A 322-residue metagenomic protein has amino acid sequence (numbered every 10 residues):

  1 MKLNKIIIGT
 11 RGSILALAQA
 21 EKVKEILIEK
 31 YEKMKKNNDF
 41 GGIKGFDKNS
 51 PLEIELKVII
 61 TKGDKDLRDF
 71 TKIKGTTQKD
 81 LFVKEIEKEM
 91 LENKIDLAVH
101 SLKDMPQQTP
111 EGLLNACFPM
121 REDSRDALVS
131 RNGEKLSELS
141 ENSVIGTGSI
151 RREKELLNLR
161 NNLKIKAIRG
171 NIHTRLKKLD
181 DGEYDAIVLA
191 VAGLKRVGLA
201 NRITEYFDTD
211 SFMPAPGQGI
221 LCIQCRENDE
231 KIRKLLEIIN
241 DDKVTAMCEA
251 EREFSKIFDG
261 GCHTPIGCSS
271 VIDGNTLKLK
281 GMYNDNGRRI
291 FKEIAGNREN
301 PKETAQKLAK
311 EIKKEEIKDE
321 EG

Functional and structural regions predicted by a protein language model:
K2-I60, K65-D66, I73-G75, N158-G322: Small-molecule-sensing regulatory modules
I7-G9, K57, A98, A116 (+1 more regions): Short, well-ordered beta-strand segments
I14-E21, E25, Q78-L81, Q107 (+3 more regions): N-terminal winged-helix
R68-D96: Short, structured active-site "lid" loops
E85-I86, K135, T174-R175: Short acidic active-site motifs
I86, L91-H100, G182-A192: Alpha-to-beta junction loops
L102-K103, E111-N162: A conserved helix-loop-strand patch within extracytoplasmic ligand-binding domains of the periplasmic binding
